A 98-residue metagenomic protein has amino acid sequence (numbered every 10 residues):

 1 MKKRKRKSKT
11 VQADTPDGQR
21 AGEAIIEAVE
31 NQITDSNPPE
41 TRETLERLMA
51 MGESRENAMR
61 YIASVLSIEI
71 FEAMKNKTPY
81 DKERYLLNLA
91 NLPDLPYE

Functional and structural regions predicted by a protein language model:
M1-E98: Structure-specific DNA junction-binding interface
